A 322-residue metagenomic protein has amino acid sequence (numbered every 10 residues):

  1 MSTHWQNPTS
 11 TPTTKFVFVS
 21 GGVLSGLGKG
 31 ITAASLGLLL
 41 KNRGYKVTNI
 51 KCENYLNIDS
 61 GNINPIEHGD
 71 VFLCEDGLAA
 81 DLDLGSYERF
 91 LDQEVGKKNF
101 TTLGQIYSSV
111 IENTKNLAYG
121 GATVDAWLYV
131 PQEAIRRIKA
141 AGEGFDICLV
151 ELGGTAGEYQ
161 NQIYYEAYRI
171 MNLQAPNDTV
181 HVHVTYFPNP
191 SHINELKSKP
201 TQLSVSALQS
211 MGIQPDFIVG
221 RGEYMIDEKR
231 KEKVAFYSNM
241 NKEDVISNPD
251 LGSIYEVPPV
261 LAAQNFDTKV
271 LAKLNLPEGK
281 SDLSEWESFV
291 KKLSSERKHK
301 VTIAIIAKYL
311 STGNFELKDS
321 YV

Functional and structural regions predicted by a protein language model:
M1-V322: Flexible phosphate-sensing "switch/lid" loops adjacent to ATP/NTP-binding sites across phosphate-transfer
